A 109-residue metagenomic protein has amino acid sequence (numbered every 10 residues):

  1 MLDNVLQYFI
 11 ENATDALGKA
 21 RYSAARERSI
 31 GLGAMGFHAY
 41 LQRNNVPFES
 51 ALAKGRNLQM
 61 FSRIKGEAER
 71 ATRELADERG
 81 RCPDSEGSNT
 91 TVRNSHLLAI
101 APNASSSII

Functional and structural regions predicted by a protein language model:
M1-R21, A25, S29, L41-N103: Internal maturation/activation junctions in enzymes
L32-A34: Terminal or standalone catalytic/regulatory effector modules within metabolic enzymes and repeat proteins
S105-I109: Gly/Pro-rich active-site capping loops and adjacent beta-alpha segments that organize cofactor/substrate pockets
